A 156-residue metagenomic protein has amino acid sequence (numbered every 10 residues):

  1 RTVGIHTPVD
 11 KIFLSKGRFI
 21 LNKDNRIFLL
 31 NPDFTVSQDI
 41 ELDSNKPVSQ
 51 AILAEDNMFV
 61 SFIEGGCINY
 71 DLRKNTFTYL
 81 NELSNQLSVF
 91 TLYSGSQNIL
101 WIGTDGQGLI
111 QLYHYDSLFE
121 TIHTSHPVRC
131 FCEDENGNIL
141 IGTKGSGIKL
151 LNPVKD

Functional and structural regions predicted by a protein language model:
R1-D156: Carboxylate-rich, polar loop motifs that coordinate divalent cations or form catalytic acidic clusters
